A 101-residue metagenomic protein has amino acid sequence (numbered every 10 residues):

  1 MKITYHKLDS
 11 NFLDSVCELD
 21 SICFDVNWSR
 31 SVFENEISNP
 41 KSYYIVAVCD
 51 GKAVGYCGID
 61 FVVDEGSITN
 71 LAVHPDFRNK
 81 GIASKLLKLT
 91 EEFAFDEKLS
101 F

Functional and structural regions predicted by a protein language model:
T4-R78, S84-F93, E97: Acetyl-CoA-dependent GNAT
S100: Short acidic/polar active-site loop segments enriched in Thr and Asp
